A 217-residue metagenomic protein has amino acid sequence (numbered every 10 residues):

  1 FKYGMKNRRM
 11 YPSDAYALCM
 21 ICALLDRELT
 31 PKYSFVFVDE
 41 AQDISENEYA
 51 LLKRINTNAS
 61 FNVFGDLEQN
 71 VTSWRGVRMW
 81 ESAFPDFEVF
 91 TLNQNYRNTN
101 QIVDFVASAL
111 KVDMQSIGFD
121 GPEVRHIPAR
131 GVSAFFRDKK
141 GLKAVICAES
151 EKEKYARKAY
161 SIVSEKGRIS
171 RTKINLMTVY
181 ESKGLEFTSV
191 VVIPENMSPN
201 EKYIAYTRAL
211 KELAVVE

Functional and structural regions predicted by a protein language model:
F1-A15: Conserved P-loop NTPase mechanochemical-coupling segment
K6, L24-F35, E40-E217: Conserved helicase motor core of SF1/SF2 NTP-dependent helicases
